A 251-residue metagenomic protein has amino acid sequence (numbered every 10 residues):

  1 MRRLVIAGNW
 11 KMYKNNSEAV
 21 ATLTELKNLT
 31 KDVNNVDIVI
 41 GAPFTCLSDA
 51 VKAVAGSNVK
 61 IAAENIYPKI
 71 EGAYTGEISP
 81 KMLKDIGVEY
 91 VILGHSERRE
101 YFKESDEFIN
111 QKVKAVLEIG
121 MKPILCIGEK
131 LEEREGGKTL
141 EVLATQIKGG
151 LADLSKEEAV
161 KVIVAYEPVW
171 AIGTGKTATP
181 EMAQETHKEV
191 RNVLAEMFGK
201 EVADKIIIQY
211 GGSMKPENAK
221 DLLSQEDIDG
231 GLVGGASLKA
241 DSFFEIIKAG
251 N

Functional and structural regions predicted by a protein language model:
M1-N251: Active-site loop-to-helix "anion-binding N-cap" substructures in soluble metabolic enzymes
